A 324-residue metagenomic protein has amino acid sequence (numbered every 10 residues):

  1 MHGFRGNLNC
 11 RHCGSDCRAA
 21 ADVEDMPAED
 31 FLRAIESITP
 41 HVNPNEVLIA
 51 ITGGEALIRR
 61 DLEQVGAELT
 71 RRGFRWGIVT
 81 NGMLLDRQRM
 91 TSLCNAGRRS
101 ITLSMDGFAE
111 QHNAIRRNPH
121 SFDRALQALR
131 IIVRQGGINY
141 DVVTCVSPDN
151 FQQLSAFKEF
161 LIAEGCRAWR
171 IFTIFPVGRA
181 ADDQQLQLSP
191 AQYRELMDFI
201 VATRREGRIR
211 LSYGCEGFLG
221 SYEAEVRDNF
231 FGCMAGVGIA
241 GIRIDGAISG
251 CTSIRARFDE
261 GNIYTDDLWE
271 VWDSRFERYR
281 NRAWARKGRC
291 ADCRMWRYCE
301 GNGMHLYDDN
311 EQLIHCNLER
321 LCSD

Functional and structural regions predicted by a protein language model:
M1-S100: Conserved alpha-helical substructure of the radical SAM core
G3, N7, F230, K287-C290 (+1 more regions): Residues immediately within or flanking Cys/His clusters that coordinate Zn2+ in small zinc-binding modules
N9, C13-D16, G236, I254 (+2 more regions): Cys/His-rich metal-chelating microdomains
A21, N95-A96, S100-I239, I244-I248 (+2 more regions): Radical SAM enzyme [4Fe-4S]-AdoMet core and its adjacent flexible, acidic and glycine-rich loops/tails across
D22-M26, D245, N302-D308: Short cysteine/histidine-rich zinc-coordinating motifs and their immediately flanking basic loops
I78, G246, L268: Conserved, mostly hydrophobic/aromatic
S253-D324: Flexible mid-to-C-terminal extensions adjoining Fe-S/redox cofactors in radical SAM and related proteins
